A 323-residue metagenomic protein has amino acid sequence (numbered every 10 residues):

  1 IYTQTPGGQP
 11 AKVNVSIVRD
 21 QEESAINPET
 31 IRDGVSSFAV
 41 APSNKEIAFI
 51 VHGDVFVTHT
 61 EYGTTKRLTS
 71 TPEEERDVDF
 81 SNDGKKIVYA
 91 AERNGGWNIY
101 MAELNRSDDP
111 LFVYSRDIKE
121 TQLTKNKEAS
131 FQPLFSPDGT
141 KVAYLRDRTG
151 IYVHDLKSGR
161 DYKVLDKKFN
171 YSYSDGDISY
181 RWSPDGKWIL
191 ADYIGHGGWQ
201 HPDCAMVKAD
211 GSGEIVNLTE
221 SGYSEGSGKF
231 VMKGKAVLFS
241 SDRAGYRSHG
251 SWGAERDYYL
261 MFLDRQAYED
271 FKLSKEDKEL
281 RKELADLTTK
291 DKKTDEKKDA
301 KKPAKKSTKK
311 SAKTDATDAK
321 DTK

Functional and structural regions predicted by a protein language model:
Y2-K12, V18-E23, I31-R32, K45-F56 (+11 more regions): A flexible loop/linker signature enriched in serine peptidases of the S9 family
T30-A39, D177-R181: Signature of short aromatic-glycine-proline-rich micro-motifs recurring in repeat-based ectodomains
S37-S43, K323: Alpha-helix-centered segments that form part of catalytic cores
